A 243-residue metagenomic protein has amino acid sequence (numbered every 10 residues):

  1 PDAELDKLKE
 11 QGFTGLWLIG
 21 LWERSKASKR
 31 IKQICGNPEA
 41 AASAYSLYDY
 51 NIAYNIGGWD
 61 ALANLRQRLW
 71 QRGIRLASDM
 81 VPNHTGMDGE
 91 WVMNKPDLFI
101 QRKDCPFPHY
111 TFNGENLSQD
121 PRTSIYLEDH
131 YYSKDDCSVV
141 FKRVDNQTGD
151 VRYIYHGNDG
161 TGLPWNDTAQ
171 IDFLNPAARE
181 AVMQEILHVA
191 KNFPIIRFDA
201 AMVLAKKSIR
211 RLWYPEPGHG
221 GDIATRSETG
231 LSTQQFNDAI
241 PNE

Functional and structural regions predicted by a protein language model:
P1-E4, I56-G58: Glycine-centered helix-coil hinge/cap
D2-N37, H188-A200: Catalytic domains of carbohydrate-active enzymes, especially glycoside hydrolases
L8, L16-L18, Y50, L69 (+3 more regions): Conserved, mostly hydrophobic/aromatic
L21, V81-N83, A201-V203: Active-site beta-loop-alpha junctions enriched in small/polar residues
E23-L76: Aromatic-lined substrate-binding rim segments of carbohydrate-active enzymes
A53-R66, Q71, G86-E243: Alpha-amylase-like alpha-glycosidases and glucanotransferases acting on alpha-linked glucans and related
